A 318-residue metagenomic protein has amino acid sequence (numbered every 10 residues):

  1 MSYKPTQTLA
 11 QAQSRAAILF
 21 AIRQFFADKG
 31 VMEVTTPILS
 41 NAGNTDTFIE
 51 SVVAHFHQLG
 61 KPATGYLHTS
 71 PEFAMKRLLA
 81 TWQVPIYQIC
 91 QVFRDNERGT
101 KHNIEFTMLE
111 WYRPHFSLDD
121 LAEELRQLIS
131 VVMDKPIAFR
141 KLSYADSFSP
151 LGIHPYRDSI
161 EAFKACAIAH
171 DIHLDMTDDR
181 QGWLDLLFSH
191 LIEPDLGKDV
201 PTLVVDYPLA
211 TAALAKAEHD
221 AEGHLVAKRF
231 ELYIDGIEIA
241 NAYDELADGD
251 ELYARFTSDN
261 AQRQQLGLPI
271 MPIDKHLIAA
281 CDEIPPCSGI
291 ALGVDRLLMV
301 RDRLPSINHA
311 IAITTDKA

Functional and structural regions predicted by a protein language model:
M1-D120, I172-T177, E193: Class II aminoacyl-tRNA synthetase-like tRNA-binding/catalytic domains
M1-S2, T6, I18-I22, H224-D250: Polybasic, low-complexity association/targeting segments
T45-F48, E231-L268: Active-site-proximal helix-loop elements at catalytic-domain edges
E72-A74, V92-R94, R113-F116, L209-T211 (+6 more regions): Short, glycine-/Ser/Thr-/acidic-enriched flexible segments
A122-V132: Short amphipathic C-terminal alpha-helix that caps PH/PH-like domains
V131-D235, S258-I284: Metal-assisted phosphate- and nucleotidyl-transfer catalytic regions
V204, A242, G293: Hydrophobic, well-ordered secondary-structure elements that form the walls of internal hydrophobic environments
D250-A318: Active-site pocket scaffolds in enzymes
